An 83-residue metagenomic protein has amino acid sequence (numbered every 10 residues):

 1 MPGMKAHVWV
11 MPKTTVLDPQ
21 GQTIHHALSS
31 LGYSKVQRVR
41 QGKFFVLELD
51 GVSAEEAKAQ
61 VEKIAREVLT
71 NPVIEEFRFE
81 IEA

Functional and structural regions predicted by a protein language model:
M1-V46, D50-A83: Long, contiguous binding/interaction regions
